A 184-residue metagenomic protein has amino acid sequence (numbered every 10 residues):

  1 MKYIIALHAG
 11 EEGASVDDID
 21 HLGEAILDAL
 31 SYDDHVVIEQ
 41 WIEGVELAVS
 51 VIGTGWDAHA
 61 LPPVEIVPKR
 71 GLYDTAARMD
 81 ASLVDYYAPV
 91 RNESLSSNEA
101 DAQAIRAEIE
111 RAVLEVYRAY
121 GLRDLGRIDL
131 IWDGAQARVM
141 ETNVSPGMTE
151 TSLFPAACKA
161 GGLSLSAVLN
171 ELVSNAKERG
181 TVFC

Functional and structural regions predicted by a protein language model:
M1-G13, D34-E43: ATP-grasp fold ATP-binding core
M1-K2, V45-L47, A58, Y73-T75 (+2 more regions): Change "...and in nucleic-acid phosphodiester-cleaving endonucleases..." to "...and in nucleic-acid processing enzymes
A6, A14-D18, V51-T54, M140 (+1 more regions): Short beta-strand-to-turn element immediately C-terminal to the catalytic PLP-Schiff-base lysine in fold type I
A6, L72, T149-T151: Short acidic/His/Gly/Ser-rich catalytic and metal-binding motifs that mark active-site loops of diverse hydrolases
H8, E65-V67, N143-P146: Short beta->alpha transition motifs characteristic of CBS
E12, E46, T149: Gly/Ser/Thr-rich beta-alpha loop segments that engage phosphate groups in nucleotides
D17-L95, A100-A104, E108: Phosphate-binding site of ATP-dependent enzymes
N98-C184: ATP-dependent carboxylate activation and anion-phosphoryl transfer catalytic cores that bind Mg-ATP to form
